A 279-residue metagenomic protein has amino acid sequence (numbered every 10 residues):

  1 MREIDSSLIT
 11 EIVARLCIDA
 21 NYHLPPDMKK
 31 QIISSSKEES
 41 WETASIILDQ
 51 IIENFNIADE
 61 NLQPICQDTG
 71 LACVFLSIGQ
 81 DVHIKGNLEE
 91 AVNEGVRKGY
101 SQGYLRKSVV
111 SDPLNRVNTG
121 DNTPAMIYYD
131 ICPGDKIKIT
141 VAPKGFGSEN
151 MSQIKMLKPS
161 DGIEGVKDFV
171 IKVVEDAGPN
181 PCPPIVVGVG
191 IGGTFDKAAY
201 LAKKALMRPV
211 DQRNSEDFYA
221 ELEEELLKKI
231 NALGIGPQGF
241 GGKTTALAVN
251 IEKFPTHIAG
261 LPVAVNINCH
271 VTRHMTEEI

Functional and structural regions predicted by a protein language model:
M1-I279: Non-transmembrane, aqueous-exposed alpha-helical and coiled segments at domain scale
